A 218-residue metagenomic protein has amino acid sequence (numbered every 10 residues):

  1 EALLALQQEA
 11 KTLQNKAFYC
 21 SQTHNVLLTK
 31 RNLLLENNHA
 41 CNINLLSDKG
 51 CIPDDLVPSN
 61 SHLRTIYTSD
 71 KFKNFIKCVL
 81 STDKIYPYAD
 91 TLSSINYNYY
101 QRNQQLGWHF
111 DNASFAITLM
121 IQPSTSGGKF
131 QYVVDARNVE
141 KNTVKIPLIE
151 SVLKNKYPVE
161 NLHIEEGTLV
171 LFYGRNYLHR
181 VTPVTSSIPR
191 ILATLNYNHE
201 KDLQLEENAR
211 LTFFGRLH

Functional and structural regions predicted by a protein language model:
A2-K71, F75, K84: Non-heme Fe(II)-dependent double-stranded beta-helix
E9, I66, V79, S151-V152 (+1 more regions): Residues that form generic nucleotide/phosphate-binding pockets
T23-L28, G128, K201, R210-F213: Juxtamembrane/interface motifs at transmembrane-helix termini
V26-L35, Y97-Y100, F214-H218: Amphipathic alpha-helical surface "interface" segments used for docking/oligomerization or membrane association within
S59, K73-L169: Catalytic core of non-heme Fe(II) oxygenases with the double-stranded beta-helix
T65-T68, F110, L162-H163, S186: Aromatic-acidic/polar surface patches that form glycan- and anion
Y67, K71, L92, N112 (+4 more regions): Short, well-structured alpha-helical interface segments that form or flank functional binding sites
V134-D135, E140-H218: Catalytic core of Fe(II)/2-oxoglutarate
